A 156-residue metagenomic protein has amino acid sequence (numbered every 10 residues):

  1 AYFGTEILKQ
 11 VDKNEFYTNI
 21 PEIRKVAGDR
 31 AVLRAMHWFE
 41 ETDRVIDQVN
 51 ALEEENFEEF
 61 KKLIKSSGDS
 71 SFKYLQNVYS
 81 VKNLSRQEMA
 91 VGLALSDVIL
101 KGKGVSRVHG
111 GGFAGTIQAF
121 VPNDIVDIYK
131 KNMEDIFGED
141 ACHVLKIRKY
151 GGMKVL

Functional and structural regions predicted by a protein language model:
A1-R107, A119-L156: C-terminal nucleotide
A114-I117: N-terminal pre-core extensions flanking Radical SAM catalytic domains
